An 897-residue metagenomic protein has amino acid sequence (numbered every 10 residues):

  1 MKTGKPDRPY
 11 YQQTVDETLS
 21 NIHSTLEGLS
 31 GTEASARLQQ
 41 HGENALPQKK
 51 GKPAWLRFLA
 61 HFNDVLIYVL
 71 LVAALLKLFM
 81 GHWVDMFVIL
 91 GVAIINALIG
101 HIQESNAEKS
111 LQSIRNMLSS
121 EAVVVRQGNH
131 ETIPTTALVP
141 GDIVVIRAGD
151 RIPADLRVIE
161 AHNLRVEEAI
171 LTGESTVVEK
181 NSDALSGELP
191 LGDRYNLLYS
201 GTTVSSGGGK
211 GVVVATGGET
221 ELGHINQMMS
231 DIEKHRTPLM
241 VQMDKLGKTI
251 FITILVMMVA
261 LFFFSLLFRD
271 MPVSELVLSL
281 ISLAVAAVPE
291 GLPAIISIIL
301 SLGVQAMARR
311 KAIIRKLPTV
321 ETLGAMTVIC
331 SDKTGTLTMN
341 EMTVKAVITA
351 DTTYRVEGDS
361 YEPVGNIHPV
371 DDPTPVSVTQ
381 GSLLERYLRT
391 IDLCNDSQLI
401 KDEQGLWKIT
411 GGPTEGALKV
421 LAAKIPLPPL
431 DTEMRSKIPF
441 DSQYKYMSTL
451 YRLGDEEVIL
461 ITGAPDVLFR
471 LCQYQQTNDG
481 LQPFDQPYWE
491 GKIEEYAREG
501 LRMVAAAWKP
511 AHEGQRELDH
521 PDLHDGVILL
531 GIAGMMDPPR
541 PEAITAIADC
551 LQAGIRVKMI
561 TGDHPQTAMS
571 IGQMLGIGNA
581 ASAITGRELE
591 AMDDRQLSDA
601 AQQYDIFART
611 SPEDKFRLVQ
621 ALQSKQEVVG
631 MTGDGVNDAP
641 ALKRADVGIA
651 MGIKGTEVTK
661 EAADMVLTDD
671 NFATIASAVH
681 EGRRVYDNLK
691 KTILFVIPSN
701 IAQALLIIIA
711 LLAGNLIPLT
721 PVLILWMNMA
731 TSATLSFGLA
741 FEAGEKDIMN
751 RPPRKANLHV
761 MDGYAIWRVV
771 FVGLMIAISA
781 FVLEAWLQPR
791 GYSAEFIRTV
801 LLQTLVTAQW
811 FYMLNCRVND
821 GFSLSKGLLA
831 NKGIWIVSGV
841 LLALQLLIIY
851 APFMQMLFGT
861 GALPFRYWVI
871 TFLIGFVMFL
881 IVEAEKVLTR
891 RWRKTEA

Functional and structural regions predicted by a protein language model:
M1-N750, L758-M761, L774, A785 (+3 more regions): Conserved cytosolic headpiece of P-type ATPases
A730-T731, I776-A777, T799-M813: Generic alpha-helical transmembrane segments
K755-L774, A794-V800: Membrane-water interface at loop-to-transmembrane-helix junctions
C816: A C-terminal functional module that forms or caps the active site or interfaces directly with catalytic machinery
